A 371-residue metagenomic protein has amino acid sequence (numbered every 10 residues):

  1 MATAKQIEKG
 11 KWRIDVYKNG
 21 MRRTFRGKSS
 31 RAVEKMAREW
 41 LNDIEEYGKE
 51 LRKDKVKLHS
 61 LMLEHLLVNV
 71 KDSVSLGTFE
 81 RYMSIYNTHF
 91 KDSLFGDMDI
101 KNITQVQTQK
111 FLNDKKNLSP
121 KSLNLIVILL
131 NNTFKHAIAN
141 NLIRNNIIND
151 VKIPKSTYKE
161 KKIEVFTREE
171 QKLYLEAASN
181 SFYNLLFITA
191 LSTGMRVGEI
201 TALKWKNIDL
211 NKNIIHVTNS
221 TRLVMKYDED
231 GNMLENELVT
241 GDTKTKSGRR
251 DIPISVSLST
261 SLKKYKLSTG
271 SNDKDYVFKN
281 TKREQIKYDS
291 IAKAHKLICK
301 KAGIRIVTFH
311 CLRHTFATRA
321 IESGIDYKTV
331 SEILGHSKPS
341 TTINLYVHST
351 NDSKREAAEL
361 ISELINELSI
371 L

Functional and structural regions predicted by a protein language model:
M1-K55, T245: Short, surface-exposed polybasic/aromatic micro-patch for ligand or macromolecular engagement
T24-S30, L67-L142, E284-S290, R305-T308: N-terminal core-binding DNA-recognition domain of tyrosine site-specific recombinases/integrases
K121, A139, I188, S192 (+4 more regions): C-terminal catalytic core of tyrosine-transesterase DNA break-rejoin enzymes
N124, A139, I143-N145, D150-L203 (+4 more regions): Basic, Lys/Arg- and aromatic-enriched nucleic-acid-binding interface segment
T157, V165, T221, L334-L360: Catalytic-site neighborhood detector that most strongly recognizes the C-terminal catalytic loop/helix of tyrosine
N207-I214, R305-I306, I325-V347: Short, polar N-cap/turn motifs at the start of nucleic acid-interacting alpha helices
K212, L223-R249, V256-L258, K282 (+1 more regions): C-terminal secondary-structure termini that scaffold catalytic or DNA-interacting sites
P253-R305: Active-site/catalytic core of tyrosine-dependent DNA strand-transfer enzymes
